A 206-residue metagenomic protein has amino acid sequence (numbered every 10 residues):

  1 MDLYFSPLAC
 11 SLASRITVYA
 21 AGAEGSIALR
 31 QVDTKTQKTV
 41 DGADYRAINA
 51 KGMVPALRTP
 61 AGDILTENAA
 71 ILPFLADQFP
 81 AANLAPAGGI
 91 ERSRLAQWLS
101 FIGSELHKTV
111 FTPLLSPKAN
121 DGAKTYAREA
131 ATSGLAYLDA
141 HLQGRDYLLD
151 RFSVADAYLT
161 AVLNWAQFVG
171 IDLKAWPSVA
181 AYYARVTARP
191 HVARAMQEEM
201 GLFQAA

Functional and structural regions predicted by a protein language model:
M1-T125, E129: GST-like domain detector, emphasizing the conserved glutathione-binding G-site in the N-terminal thioredoxin-like
V32-T34, A180, M200: Conserved beta-strand edge residues that scaffold enzyme active sites
T36-T39, Y183, F203-Q204: Generic structural signal for helix capping and beta-alpha/helix-loop junctions
G62, V162, M200: Flexible loop residues that form catalytic and substrate-binding hotspots at small-molecule/glycan-binding clefts
L75, W98-H191, A195: GST-like fold's C-terminal all-alpha helical module
Q197-A206: Terminal-tail/helix-coil boundary detector
